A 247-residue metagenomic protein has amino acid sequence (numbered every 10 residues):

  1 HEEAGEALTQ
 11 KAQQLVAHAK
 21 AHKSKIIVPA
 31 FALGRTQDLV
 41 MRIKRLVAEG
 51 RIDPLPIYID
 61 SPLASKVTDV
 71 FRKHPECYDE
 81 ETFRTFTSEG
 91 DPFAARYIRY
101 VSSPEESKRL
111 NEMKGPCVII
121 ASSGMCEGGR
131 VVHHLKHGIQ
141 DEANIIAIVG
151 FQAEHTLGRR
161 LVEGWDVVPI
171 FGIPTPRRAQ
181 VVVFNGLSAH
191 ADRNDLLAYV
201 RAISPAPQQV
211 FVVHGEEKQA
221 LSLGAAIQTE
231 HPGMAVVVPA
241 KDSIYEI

Functional and structural regions predicted by a protein language model:
H1-I247: Acidic/His-rich, metal-assisted hydrolase cores and their charged scaffolds
